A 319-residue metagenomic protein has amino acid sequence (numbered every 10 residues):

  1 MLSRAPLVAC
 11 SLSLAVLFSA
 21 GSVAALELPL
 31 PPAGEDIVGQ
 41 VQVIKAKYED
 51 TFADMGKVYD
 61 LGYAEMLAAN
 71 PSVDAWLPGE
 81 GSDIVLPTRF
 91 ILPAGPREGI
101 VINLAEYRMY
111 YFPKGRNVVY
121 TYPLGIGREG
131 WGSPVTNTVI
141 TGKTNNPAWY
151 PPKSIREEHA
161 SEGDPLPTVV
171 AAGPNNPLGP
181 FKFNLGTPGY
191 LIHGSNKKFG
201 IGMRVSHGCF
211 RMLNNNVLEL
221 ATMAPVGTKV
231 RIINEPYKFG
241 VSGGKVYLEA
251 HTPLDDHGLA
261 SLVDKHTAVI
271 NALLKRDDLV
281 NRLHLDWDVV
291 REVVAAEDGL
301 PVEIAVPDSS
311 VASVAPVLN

Functional and structural regions predicted by a protein language model:
M1-C10: Bacterial N-terminal signal peptides that target proteins for export
S19-S22: N-terminal signal peptide c-region/cleavage motif recognized by signal peptidases
A25-V38, Y63-G99, P236: Extracellular LysM carbohydrate-binding repeats and other cell-envelope/extracellular binding modules
E27-D60: Primarily a LysM-type cell-wall glycan-binding module
K47-W76, V118: LysM (lysin motif) carbohydrate-binding repeats in extracellular/periplasmic proteins that recognize
E49, G79-I84, G227-V230: Loop/turn positions that initiate beta-strands
F90-K198, E219-T222, A250-H251, D256-L318: Gly/Pro-biased beta-strand-loop elements
